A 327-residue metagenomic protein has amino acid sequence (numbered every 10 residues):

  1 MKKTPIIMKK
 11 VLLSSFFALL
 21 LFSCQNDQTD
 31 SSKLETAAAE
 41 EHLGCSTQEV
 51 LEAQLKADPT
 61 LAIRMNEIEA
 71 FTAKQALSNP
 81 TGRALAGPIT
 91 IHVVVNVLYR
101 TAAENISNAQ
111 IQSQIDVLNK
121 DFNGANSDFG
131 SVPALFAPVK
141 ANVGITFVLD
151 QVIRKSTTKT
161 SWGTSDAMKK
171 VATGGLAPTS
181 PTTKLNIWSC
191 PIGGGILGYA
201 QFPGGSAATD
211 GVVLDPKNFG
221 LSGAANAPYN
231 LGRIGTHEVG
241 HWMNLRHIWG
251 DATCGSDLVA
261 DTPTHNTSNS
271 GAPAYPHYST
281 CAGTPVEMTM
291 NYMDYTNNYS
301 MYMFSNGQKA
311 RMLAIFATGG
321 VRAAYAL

Functional and structural regions predicted by a protein language model:
M1-M8: N-terminal secretory signal peptides that target proteins for export/translocation
K9-S14: Sec-dependent signal peptide recognition, specifically the positively charged N-region followed immediately by
L20-S23: C-terminal motif of bacterial Sec signal peptides marking the signal peptidase cleavage site
Q25-Q28: Bacterial signal peptide processing site
S32-T183, A317: Propeptide-to-catalytic entry region of secreted or membrane-anchored zinc metalloproteases
K170-H247: Active-site-proximal segment of zinc-dependent metalloprotease catalytic domains
A227-Y302: The catalytic-center signature of Zn2+-dependent metalloproteases
Y302-L327: Pan-zinc metallopeptidase signature
